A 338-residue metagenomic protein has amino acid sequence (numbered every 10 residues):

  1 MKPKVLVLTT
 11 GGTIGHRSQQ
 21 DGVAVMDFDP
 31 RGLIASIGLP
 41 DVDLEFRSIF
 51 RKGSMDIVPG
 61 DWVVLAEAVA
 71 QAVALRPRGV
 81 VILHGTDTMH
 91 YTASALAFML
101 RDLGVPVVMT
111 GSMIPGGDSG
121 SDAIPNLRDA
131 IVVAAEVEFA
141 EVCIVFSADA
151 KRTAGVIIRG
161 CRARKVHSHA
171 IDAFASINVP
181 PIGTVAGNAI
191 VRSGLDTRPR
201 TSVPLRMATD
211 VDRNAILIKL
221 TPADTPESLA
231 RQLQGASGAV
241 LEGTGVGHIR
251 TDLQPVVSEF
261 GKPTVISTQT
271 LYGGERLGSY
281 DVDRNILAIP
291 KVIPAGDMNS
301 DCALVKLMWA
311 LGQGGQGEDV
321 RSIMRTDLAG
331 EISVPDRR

Functional and structural regions predicted by a protein language model:
M1-A74, P255, Y272, P294: ATP/NTP phosphate-donor binding region
K2-K4, L8-G15, G32-P40, V156-V246 (+1 more regions): Accessory alpha-helical/coil subdomains and C-terminal extensions that flank or cap enzyme catalytic cores
L8-T10, I82-H84, V108-G111, C143-A148 (+3 more regions): Short beta-strand segments
G12-G15, H84-H90, D149-A150, T244-H248 (+1 more regions): Gly/Ser/Thr-rich loops at beta-strand to alpha-helix junctions that form or flank small-molecule/cofactor-binding
A74-M89, G235-V246: Short acidic, glycine-rich surface-loop motifs adjacent to enzyme active sites
I82-V105, I249-S258: Short Gly/Thr/Asp-enriched flexible loops that form oxyanion-binding sites at enzyme active sites
T110-A186: Internal gly/pro-rich beta-alpha loop/helix module that stabilizes soluble enzyme cofactors or their anionic handles
G243-R338: C-terminal non-catalytic interaction/assembly regions of soluble proteins
